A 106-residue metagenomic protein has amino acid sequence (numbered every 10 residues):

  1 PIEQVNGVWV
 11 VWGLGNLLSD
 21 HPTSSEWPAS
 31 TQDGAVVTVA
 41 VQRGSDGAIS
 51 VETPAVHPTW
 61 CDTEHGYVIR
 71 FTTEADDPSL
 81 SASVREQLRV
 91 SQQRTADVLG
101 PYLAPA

Functional and structural regions predicted by a protein language model:
P1-V37: Conserved beta-sheet core of the metallophosphoesterase superfamily
W27-A106: A short C-terminal boundary segment appended to hydrolase-like catalytic domains
